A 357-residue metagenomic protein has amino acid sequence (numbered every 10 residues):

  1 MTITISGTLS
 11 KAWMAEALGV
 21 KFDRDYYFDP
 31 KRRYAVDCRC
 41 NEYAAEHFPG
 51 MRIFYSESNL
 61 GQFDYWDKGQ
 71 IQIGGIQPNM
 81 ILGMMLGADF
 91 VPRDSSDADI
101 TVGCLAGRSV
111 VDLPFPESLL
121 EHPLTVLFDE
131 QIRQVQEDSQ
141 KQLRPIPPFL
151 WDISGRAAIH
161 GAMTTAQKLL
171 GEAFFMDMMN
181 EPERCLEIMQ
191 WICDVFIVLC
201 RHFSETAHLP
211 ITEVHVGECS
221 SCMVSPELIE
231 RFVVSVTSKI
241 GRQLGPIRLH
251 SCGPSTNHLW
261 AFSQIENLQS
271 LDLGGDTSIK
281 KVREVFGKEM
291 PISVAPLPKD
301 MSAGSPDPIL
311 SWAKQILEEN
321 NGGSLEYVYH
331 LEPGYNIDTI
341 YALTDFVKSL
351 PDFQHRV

Functional and structural regions predicted by a protein language model:
M1-C38, E46, S118-V357: Active-site loop segments of alpha/beta catalytic cores
K31-L86: An N-terminal, globular interaction/scaffold subdomain
Y55-Q70, C104-R133: Extended hydrophobic/aromatic-rich secondary-structure runs
Y65, D94, L105-G107, G241 (+1 more regions): A generic structural signal for short, solvent-exposed coil/turn residues that cap or connect secondary-structure
Q72-D112: A contiguous, low-structure linker/loop signature
